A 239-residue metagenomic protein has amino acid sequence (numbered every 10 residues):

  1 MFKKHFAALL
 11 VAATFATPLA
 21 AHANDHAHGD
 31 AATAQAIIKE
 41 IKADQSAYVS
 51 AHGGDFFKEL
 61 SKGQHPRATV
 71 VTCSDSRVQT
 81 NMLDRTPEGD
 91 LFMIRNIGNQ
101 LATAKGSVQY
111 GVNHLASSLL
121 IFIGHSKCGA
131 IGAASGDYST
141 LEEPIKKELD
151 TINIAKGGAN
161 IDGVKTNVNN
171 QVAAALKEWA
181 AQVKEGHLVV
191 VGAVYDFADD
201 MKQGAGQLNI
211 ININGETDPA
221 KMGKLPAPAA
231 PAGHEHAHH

Functional and structural regions predicted by a protein language model:
M1-A23: Gram-negative bacterial Sec-dependent N-terminal signal peptides
A23-H65, I97-L115, G132-H239: Divalent-metal-activated hydrolytic enzyme cores
S50-T86: N-terminal short beta-loop-beta anion/metal-coordinating cradle
V70, F122, G192: Divalent metal-coordination and catalytic microenvironments
T72-R77, I97-Q100, H125: Short glycine-enriched loops at secondary-structure junctions
R85-M93: Short helix-loop-beta junction
F92-M93, L119-I123: Short hydrophobic alpha-helical runs that function as membrane-insertion/retention elements
G124, I131: N-terminal glycine-/lysine-enriched basic segments
